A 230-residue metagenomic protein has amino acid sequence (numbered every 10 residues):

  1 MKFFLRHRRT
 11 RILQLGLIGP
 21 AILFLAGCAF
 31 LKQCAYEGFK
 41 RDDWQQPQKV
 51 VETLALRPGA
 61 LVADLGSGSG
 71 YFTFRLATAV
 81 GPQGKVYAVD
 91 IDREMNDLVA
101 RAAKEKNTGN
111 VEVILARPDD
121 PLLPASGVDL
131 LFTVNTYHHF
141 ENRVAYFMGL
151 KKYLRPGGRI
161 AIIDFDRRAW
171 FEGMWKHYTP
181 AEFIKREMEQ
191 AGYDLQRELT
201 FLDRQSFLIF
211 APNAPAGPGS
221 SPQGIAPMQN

Functional and structural regions predicted by a protein language model:
D42-A60: Conserved alpha-helix/loop element of class I SAM-dependent methyltransferases that forms part of the SAM/SAH-binding
G59-G68: Conserved class I S-adenosyl-L-methionine
A77-G81, V144-R159: A short glycine-rich, Lys/Arg-flanked "PGG" loop and its adjoining helix->strand segment in the class I
K106-D119: Conserved SAM-binding strand-loop segment of SAM-dependent methyltransferases
P121-L131: A short acidic, Gly/Pro-enriched loop at the edge of an enzyme's catalytic core that lines a small-molecule cofactor
D129-R143: A short SAM/SAH-binding and catalytic strip from SAM-dependent methyltransferases
A161-K185: Conserved class I S-adenosyl-L-methionine
A191, Q196-N230: Core SAM-dependent methyltransferase catalytic element
